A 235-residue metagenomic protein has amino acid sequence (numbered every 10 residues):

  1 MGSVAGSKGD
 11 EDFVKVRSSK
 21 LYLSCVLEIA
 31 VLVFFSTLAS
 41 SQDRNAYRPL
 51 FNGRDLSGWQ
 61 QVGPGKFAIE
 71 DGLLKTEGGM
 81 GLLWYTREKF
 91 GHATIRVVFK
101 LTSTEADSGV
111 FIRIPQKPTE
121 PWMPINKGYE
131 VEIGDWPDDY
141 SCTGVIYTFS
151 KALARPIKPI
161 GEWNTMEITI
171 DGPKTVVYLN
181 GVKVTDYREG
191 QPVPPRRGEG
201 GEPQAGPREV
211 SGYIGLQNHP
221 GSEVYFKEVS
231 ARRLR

Functional and structural regions predicted by a protein language model:
M1-L23: N-terminal secretory signal peptides that target proteins for export/translocation
S3, K8, V33, A39-S40: Compositionally biased non-globular segments, especially hydrophobic aliphatic-rich helices of signal peptides
S18-L21, I29, I114: Hydrophobic alpha-helical segments, especially transmembrane helices and their immediate juxtamembrane helical caps
S24-T37: Bacterial N-terminal signal peptides
S40-R235: Carbohydrate-interacting regions of secretory-pathway proteins
